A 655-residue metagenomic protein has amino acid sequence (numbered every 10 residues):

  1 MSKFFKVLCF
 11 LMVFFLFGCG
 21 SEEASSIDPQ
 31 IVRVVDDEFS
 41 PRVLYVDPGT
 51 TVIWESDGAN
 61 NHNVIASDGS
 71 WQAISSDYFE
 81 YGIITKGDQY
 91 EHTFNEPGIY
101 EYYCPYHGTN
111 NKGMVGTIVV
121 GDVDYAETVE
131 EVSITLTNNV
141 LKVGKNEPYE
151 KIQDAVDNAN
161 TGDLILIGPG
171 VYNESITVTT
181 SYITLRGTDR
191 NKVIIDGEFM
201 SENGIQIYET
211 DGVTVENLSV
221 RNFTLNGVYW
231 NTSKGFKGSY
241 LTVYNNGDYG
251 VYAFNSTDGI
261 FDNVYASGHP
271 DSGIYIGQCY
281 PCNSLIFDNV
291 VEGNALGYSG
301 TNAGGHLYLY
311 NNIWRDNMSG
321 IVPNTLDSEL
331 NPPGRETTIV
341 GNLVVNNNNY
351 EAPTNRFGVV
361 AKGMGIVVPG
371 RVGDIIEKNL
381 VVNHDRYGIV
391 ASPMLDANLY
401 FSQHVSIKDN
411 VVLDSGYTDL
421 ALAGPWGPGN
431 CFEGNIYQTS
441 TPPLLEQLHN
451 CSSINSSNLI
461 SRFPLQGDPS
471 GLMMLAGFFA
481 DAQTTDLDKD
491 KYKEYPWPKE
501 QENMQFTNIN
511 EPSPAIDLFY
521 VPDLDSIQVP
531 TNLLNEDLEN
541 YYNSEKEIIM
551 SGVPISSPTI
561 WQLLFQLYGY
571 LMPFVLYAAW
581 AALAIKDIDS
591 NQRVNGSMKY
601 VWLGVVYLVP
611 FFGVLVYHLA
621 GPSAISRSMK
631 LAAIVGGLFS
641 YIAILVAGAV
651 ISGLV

Functional and structural regions predicted by a protein language model:
C19-L136, V193-D196, N383: Extracytoplasmic copper-binding redox domains, predominantly the cupredoxin/blue-copper superfamily
F39, S133-I167, V171-N173: Acidic Gly/Asp/Thr-rich repetitive segments characteristic of extracellular carbohydrate-active and adhesion proteins
H62-A73, K145-E150, L164, P169 (+1 more regions): Right-handed parallel beta-helix/beta-spiral solenoid domain characteristic of secreted/periplasmic
F79, Y400, K408-I549: Acidic, glycine- and Ser/Thr-rich low-complexity intrinsically disordered tracts in extracellular/secreted proteins
L164, Y172-V178, R190, D196-N203 (+10 more regions): Short glycine/acidic-rich loop motifs that flank beta-strands on beta-rich extracellular proteins
Y182, R186-K192, D211-N222, K234-Y249 (+8 more regions): Right-handed parallel beta-helix
P573-W580, K599-A620: Hydrophobic, aromatic-rich membrane-embedded alpha-helical segments
L645-V655: Juxtamembrane boundary at the C-terminal end of a transmembrane helix
